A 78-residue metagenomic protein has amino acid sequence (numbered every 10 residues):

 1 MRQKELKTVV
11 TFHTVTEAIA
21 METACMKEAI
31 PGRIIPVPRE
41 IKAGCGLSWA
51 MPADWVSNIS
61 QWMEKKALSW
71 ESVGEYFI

Functional and structural regions predicted by a protein language model:
M1-R2, I35-E40: Short, flexible, solvent-exposed loop/turn segments with mixed acidic/basic and small polar residues
R2-T11: Short glycine-/aliphatic-rich beta-strand segments at the starts of folded cytosolic domains
V10-H13, M51: Small/polar loops that bind or transfer phosphate-bearing groups
T14-P31: Short amphipathic alpha-helix segments
P31-V37, E71-S72: A short linear hydrophobic-aromatic micro-motif
I41-C45: A short acidic, helix-capping loop that chelates divalent metal ions and anchors anionic groups
S48-I78: C-terminal structural segments of small proteins and small subunits
